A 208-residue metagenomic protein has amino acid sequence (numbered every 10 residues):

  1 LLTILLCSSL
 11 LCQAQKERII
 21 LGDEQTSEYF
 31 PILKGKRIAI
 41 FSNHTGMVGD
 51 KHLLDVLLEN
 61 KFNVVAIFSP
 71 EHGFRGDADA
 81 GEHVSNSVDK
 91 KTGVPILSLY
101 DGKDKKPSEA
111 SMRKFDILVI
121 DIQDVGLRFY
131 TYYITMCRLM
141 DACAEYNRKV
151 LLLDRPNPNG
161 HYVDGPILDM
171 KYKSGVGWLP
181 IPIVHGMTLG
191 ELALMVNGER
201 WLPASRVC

Functional and structural regions predicted by a protein language model:
L1-E17: Bacterial Sec-dependent N-terminal signal peptides
R18-F62: N-terminal phosphate-binding or glycine-rich loops at protein starts, especially the Walker A/P-loop of NTPases
F62, E145-K149: A short helix->loop->beta-strand "cap" motif at the edges of active sites that frequently abuts
N63-G73: Short internal beta-strands
G76-G81, L151-K173: Glycine-rich, charge-decorated loop segments at or immediately adjacent to ligand/cofactor-binding or catalytic sites
S85-F115, L127: Glycine-rich oxoanion-binding loops at beta->alpha junctions
D124-M136: Glycine/threonine-rich flexible loop motifs
K173-C208: Conserved anion/nucleotide-ligand pocket segment
